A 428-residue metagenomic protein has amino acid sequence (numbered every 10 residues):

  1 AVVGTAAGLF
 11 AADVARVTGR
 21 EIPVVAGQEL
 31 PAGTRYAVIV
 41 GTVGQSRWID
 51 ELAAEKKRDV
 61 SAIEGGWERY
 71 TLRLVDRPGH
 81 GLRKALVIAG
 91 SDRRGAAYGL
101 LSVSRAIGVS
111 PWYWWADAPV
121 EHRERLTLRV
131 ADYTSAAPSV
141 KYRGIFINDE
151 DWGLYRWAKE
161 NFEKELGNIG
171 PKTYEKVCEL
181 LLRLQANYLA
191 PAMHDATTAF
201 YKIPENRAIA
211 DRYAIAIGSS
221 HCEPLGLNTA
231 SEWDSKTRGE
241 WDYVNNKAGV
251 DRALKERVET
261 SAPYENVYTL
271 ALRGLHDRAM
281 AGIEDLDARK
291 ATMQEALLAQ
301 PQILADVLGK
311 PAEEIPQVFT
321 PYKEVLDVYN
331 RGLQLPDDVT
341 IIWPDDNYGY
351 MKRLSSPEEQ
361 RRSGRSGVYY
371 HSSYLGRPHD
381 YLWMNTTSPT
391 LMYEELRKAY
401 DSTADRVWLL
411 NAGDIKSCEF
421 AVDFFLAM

Functional and structural regions predicted by a protein language model:
A1-A137: Contiguous, structured surface segment used for ligand recognition
V14, D92, I145, Q185 (+3 more regions): Conserved, mostly hydrophobic/aromatic
V87-G90, N148-P171, N187-T197, E232-V250 (+2 more regions): The substrate-binding groove and active-site-proximal loops of carbohydrate-active enzymes, especially glycoside
S110-G167, K172-A192, G364-G367: An acidic-aromatic substrate-binding cleft motif
P119-L128, H194, Y201, I209-R212 (+1 more regions): Gly/Pro-rich turn-and-neighbor structural signature
A137, Y142-F146, Y188, R212-G218 (+5 more regions): Structural preference for beta-strand elements that scaffold enzyme active sites
L166-H194, E205, I209-G218, P263 (+1 more regions): Catalytic domains of carbohydrate-active enzymes, especially glycoside hydrolases
N187-A190, T197, H221, W343-G349 (+1 more regions): Structured mid-domain segments that build the active-site/substrate or prosthetic-cofactor binding neighborhood
